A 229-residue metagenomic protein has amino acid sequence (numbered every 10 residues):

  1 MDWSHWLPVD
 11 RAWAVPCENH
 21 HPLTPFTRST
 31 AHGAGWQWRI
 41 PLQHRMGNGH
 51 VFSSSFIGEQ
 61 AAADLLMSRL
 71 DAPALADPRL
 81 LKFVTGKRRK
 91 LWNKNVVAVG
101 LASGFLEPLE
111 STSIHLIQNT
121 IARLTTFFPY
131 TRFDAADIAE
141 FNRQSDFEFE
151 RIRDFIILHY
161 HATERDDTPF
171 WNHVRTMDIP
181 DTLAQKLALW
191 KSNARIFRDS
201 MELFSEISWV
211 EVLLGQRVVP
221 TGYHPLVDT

Functional and structural regions predicted by a protein language model:
M1-P73, I121: Predominantly flavin-linked oxidoreductase catalytic cores and closely associated redox partners
D2, P22-T24, G33-G35, L81-K87 (+3 more regions): Sparse, context-dependent recognition of short Cys/His-centered cofactor- or disulfide-binding micro-motifs
W3, W36-W38, F83, W92 (+2 more regions): Tryptophan-centered motif/residue detector
N19, N48, N93-N95, N119 (+3 more regions): Detector for Asparagine
Q43, F52-T163: FAD/FMN-dependent oxidoreductases across multiple families
T126-T229: Long, low-complexity C-terminal extensions of enzymes
